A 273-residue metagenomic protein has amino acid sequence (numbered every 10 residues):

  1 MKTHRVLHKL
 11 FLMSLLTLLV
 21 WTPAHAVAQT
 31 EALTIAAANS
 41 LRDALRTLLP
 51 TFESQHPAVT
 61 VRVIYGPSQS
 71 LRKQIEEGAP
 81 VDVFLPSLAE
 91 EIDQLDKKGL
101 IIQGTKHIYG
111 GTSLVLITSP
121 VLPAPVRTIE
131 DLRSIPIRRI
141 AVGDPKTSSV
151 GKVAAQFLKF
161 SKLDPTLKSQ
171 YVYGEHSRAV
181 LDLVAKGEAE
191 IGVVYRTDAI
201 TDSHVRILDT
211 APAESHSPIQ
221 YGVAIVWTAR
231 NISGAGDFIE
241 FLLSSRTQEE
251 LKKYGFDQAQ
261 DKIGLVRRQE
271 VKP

Functional and structural regions predicted by a protein language model:
M1-V6: N-terminal secretory signal peptides that target proteins for export/translocation
L7-H8, Q55: Generic low-polarity alpha-helical segments
H8-K9, P165: Short hydrophobic/aromatic segments of transmembrane alpha-helices and their interfaces
K9-T22: Bacterial N-terminal signal peptides
V27-H56, T60-Y65, Q69, K73-A79 (+3 more regions): Exported/periplasmic ABC-transporter solute-binding proteins
G104: Active-site phosphate-binding/coordination module
